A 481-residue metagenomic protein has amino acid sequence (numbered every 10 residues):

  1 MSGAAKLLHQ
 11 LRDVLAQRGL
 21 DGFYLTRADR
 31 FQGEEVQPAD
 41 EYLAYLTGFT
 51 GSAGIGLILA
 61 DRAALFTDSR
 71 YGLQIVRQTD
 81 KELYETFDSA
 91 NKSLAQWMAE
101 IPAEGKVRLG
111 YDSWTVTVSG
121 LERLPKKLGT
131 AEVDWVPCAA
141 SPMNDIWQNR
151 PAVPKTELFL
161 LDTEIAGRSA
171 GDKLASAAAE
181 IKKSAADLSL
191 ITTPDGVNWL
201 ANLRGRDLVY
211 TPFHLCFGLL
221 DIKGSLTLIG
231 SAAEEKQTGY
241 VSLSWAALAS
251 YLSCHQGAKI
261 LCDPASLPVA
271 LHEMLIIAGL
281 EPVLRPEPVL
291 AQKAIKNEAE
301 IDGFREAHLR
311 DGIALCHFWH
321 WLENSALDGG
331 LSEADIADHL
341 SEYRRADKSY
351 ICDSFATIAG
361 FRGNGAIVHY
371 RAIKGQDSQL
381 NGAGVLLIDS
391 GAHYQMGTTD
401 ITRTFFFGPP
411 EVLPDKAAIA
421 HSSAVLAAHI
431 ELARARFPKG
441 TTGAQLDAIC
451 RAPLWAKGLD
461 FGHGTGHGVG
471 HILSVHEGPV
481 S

Functional and structural regions predicted by a protein language model:
M1-S481: Active-site neighborhoods and metal-handling regions in enzymes and metal-associated proteins
